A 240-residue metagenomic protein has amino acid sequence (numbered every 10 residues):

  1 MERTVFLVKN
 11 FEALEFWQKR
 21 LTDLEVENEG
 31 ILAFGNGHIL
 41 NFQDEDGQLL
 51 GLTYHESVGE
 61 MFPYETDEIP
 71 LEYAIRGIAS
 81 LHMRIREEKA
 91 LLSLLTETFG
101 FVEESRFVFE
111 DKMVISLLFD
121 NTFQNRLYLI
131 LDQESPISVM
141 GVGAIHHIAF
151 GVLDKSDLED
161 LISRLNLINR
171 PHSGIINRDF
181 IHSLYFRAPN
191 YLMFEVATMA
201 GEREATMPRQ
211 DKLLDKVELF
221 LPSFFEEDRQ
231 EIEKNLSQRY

Functional and structural regions predicted by a protein language model:
M1, G51-G77: Short, flexible helix-coil linker/hinge segments at the edges of structured domains or between repeats
M1-E45, R84-L94, I148-M193, T198-Y240: Vicinal oxygen chelate
N28-G30, L40, P63-L71, L117 (+3 more regions): Short, flexible coil/linker segments at or flanking structured domains
G30-H38, Y64-E65, R106-D111: Short, surface-exposed recognition loops or helix-turn segments adjacent to catalytic cores
F42, L49-S57, S105-V142, R178 (+1 more regions): Conserved short beta-strand elements that form part of the metal-binding/catalytic scaffold of enzyme active sites
E72-E159, N166-P171: Surface-exposed interaction/gating patches
